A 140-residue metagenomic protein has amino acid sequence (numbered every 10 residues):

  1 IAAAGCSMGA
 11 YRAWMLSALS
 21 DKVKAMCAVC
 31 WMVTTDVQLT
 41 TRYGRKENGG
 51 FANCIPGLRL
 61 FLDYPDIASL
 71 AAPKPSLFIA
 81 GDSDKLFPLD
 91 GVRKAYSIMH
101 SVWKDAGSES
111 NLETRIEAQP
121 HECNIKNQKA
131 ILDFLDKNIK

Functional and structural regions predicted by a protein language model:
I1, S76, L112-E113: Short, conserved active-site loop motifs that form the nucleotide-linked donor/cofactor pocket
I1-S7: Alpha/beta-hydrolase fold nucleophile elbow
A4, V29-C30, I79, E117: Alpha/beta-hydrolase-fold catalytic nucleophile elbow
A10-D21: Short glycine-enriched nucleophile-adjacent loop and the immediately C-terminal alpha-helix near the catalytic center
A25-A68, P73, P88-A95, K104-S108: Mobile cap/lid helix-loop segments that gate and shape the active-site cleft of serine hydrolases
F51, S97-K140: C-terminal catalytic histidine-bearing segment of alpha/beta-hydrolase fold enzymes
A71, F78-A80: Short beta-strand/loop motif that positions the catalytic acidic residue of the alpha/beta-hydrolase fold
S83-F87, H121-E122: Acidic catalytic loop of the alpha/beta-hydrolase fold
